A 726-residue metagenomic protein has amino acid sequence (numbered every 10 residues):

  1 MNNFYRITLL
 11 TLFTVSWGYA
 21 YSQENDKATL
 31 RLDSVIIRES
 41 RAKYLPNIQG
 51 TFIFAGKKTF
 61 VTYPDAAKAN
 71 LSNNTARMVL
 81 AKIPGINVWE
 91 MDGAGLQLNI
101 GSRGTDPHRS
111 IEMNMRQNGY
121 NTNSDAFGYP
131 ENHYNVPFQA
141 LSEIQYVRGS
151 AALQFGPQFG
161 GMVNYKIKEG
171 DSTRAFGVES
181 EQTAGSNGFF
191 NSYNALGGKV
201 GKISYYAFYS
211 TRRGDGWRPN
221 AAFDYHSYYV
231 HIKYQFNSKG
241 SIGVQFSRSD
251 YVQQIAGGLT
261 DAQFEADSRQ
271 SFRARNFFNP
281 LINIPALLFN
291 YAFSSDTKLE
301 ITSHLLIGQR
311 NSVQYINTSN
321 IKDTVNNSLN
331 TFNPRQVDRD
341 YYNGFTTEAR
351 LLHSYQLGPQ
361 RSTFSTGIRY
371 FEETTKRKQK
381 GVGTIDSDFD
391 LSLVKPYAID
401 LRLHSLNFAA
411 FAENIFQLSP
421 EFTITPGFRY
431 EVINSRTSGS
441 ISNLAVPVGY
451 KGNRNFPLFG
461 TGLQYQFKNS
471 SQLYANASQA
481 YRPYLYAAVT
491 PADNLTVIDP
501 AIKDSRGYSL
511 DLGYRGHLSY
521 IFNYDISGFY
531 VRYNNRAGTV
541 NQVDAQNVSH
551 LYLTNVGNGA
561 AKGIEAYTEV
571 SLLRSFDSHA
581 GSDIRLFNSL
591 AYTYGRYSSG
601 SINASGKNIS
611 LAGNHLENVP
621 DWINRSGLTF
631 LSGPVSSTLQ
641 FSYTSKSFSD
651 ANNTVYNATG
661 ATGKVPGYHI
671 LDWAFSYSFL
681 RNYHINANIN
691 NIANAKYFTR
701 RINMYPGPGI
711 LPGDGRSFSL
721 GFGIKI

Functional and structural regions predicted by a protein language model:
F52, V61, R77-S124, S142: Extracytoplasmic beta-strand/coil segments of soluble accessory domains associated with Gram-negative outer-membrane
Y120-R148: Short acidic/polar hinge/loop motifs at secondary-structure boundaries that mediate gating or recognition
A184-R213, R218-Q254, F277-S295, R429: Transmembrane beta-barrel wall of Gram-negative outer-membrane proteins
N237, R361-T363, R369-F371, L401-R532 (+3 more regions): Structural signature of Gram-negative outer-membrane beta-barrels, strongest in the C-terminal barrel of TonB-dependent
S238-S247, P280-K322, N326-S440, Q466 (+3 more regions): Face-selective signature of the C-terminal outer-membrane beta-barrel domain
N290-A292, K298-I316, Q466, Q472-S478 (+2 more regions): Membrane-embedded beta-barrel scaffold of Gram-negative outer-membrane proteins
L351, N523, F529-R532, H550-A651 (+1 more regions): Gram-negative outer-membrane beta-barrel transporters
F529, Y533-N534, L573, I584-L586 (+2 more regions): C-terminal beta-signal and adjacent terminal beta-strands/loops of Gram-negative outer-membrane beta-barrel proteins
